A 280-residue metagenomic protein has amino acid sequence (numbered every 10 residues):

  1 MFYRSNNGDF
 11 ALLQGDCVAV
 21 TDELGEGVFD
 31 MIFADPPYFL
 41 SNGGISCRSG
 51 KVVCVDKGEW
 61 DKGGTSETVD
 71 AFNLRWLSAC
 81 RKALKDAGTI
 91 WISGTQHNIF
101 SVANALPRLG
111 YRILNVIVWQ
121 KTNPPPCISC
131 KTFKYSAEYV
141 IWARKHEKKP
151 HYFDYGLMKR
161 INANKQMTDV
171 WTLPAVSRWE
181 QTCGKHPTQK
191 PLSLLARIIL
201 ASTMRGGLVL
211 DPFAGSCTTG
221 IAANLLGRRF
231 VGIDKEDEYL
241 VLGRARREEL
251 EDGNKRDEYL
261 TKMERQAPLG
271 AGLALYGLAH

Functional and structural regions predicted by a protein language model:
M1-L242, L275-H280: Core catalytic lobe of class I
V241-H280: PRPP-dependent phosphoribosyltransferase catalytic core
